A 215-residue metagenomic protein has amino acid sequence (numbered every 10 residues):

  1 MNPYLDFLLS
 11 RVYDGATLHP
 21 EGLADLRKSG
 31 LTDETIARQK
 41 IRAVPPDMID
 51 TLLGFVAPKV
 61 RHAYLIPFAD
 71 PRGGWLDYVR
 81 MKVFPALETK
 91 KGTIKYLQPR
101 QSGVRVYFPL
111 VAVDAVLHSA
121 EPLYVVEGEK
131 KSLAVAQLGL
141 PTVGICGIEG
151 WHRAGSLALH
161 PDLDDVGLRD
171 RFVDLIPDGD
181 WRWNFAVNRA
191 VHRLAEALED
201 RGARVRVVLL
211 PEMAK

Functional and structural regions predicted by a protein language model:
M1-L18, L26, G30, V116-L123 (+1 more regions): TOPRIM fold recognition
M1-P71, W75-R80, E88-P99, L133 (+2 more regions): N-terminal structured subdomain of primase-like DNA metabolism proteins
T51-F172, V187: Phosphate-handling DNA/RNA-contact segment within nucleic-acid enzymes
